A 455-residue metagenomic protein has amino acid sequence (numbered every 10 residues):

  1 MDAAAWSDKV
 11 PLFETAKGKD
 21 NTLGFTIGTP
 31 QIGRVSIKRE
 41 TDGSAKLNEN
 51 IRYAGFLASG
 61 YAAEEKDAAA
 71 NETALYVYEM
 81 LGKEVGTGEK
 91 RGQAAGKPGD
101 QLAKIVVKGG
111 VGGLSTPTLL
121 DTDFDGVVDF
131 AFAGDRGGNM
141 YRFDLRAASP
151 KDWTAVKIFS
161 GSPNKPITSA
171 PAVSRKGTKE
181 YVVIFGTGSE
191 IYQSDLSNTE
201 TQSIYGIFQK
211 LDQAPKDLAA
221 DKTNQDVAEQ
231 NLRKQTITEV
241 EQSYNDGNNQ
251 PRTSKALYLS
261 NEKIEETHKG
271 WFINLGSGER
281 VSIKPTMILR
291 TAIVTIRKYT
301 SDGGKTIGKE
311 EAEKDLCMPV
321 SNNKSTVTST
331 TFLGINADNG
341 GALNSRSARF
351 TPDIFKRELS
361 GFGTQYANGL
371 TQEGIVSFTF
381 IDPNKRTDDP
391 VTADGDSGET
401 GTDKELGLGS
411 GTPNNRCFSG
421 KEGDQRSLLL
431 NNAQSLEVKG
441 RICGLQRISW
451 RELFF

Functional and structural regions predicted by a protein language model:
M1-F455: Beta-propeller fold recognition
